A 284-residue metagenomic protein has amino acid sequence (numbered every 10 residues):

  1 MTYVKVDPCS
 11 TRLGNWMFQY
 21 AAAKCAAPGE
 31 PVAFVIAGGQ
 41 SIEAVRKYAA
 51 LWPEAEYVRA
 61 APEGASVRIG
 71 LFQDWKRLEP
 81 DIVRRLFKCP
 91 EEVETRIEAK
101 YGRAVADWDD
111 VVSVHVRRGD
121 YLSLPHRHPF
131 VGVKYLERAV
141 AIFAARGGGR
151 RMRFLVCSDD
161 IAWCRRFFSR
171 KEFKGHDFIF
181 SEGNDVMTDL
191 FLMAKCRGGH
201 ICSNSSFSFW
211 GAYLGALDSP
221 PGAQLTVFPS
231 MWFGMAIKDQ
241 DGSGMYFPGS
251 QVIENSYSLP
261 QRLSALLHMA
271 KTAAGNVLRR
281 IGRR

Functional and structural regions predicted by a protein language model:
T2-Y3, G38-R151, I253, A265-R284: Secretory-pathway luminal glycosyltransferase catalytic domains
P8-F18, P125: A short, glycine/small-residue-rich beta-strand->loop->alpha-helix junction that serves as a flexible
C9, L13, G147-A236, D241: Donor-binding and catalytic core of enzymes assembling or modifying cell-surface/extracellular glycoconjugates
F18-A26: Short amphipathic alpha-helix
E30, D109, C196-R197: Short, well-ordered alpha-helix to beta-strand connector turns
E30-G38, P220-T226: Short, well-structured active-site flanking segments
I42-V58, W163-K174, K238-Y246: Short, aromatic/basic amphipathic alpha-helical patches
W210-R284: Nucleotide-sugar donor-binding patch of glycosyltransferase catalytic domains
